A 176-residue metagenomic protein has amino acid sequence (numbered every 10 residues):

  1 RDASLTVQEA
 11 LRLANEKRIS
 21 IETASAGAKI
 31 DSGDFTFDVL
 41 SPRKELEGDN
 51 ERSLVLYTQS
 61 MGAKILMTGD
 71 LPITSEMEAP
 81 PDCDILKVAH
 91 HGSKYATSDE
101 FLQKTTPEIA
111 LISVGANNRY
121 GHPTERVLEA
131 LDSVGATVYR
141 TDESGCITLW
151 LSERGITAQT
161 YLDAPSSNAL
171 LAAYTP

Functional and structural regions predicted by a protein language model:
R1-P176: Non-globular, low-confidence helical/coil segments that flank catalytic cores
